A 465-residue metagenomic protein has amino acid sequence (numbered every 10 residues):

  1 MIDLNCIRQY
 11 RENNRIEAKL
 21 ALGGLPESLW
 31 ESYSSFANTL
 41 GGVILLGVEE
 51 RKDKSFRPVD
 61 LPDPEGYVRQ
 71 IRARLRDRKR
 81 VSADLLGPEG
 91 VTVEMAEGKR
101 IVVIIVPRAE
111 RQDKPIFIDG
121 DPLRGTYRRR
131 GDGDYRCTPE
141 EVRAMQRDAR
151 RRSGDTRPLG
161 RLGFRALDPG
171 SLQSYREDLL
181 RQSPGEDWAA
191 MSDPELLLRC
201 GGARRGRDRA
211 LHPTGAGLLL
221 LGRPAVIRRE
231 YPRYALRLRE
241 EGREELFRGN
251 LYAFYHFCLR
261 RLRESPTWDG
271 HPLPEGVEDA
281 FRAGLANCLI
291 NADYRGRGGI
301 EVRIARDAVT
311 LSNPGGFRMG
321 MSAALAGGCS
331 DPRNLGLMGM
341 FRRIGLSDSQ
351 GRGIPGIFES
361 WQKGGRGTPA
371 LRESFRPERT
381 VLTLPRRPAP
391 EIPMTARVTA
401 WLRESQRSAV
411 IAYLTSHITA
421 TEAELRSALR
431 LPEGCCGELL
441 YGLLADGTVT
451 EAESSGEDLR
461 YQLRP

Functional and structural regions predicted by a protein language model:
M1-V277, A283-P390, M394-A396, T421-E424 (+3 more regions): Conserved N-terminal catalytic/coupling substructures associated with nucleotide/phosphate chemistry
F117, R165, R403, T415 (+1 more regions): Alpha-helical interaction segments
A400-S427: Short amphipathic alpha-helical interface segments
R403, E451-P465: Short, cationic-aromatic polyanion-contact patches
